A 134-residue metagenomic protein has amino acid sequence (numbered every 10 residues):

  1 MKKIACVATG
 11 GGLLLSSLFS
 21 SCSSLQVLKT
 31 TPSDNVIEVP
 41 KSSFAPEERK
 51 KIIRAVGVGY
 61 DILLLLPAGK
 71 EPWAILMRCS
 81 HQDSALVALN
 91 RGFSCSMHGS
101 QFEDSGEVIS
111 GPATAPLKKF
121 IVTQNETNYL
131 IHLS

Functional and structural regions predicted by a protein language model:
M1-S24: N-terminal export signals
G12-L14, D61, A113: Compositionally biased, intrinsically disordered low-complexity regions
C22-L89, P116-S134: N-terminal pre-ligand scaffold of iron-sulfur
F93-G99, I109-L117: Short cysteine/histidine-rich metal-coordination sites, predominantly Zn2+-binding motifs
